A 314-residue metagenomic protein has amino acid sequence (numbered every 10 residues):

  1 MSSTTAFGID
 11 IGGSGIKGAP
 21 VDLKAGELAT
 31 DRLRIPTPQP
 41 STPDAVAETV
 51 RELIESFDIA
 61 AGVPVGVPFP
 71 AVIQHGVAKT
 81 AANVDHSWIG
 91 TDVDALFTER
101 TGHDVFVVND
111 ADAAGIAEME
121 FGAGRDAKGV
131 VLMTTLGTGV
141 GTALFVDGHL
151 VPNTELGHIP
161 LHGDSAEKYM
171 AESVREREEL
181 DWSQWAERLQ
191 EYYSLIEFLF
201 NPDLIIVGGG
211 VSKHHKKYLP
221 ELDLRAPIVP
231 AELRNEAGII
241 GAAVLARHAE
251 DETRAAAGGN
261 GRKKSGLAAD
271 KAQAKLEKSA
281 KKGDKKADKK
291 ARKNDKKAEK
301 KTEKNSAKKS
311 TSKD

Functional and structural regions predicted by a protein language model:
M1-P64, I73-V77, V93-H103, A117-L132 (+1 more regions): ATP-binding/phosphotransfer module of carbohydrate and carboxylate kinases, centering on a glycine-rich
V63, V67, V105-D110: General beta-strand structural signal in soluble alpha/beta enzymes
F69-A71, G137-V140, V211: Glycine-rich beta-alpha junction loops
A78-G90: A charged helix-plus-loop insertion that forms the helical arch/lid used to bind and gate nucleic-acid substrates
N83-V84, N109, N235: Asparagine-centered polar/low-complexity signal
D110, G137, A242: Active-site glycine-centered loops adjacent to acidic/histidine catalytic or metal-binding residues that shape
A111-G115: Active-site-adjacent loop/helix segments that line or gate small-molecule/cofactor pockets in enzymes
